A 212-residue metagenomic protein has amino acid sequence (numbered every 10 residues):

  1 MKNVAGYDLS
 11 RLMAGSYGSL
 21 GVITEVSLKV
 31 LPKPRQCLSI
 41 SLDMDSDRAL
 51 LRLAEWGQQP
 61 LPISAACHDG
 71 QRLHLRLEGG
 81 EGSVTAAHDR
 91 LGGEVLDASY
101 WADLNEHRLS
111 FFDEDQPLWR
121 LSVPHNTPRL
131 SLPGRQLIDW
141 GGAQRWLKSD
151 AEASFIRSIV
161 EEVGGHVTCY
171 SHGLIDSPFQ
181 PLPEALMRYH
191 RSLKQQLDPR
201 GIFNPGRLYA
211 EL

Functional and structural regions predicted by a protein language model:
M1, S41-D45, G79, P178-A185: Catalytic cores of large soluble enzymes that bind and process phosphate-bearing ligands
M1-P62, L73: FAD-binding subdomain of flavoenzyme oxidoreductases
V22-S27, W56-A65, L130-R135, E161-G165: Short amphipathic beta-strand starts and helix->beta connectors
R35-S39, G70-R72, Q116-L118, G142-Q144: Short, solvent-exposed beta-strand edge segments and adjacent coil->beta transition regions
D45-R48, L77-V84, P124-T127, S149-S154: Helix N-cap motif at beta-to-alpha junctions
A49-L53, V84-H88, F155-I159, Y189: Hydrophobic side chains in well-ordered alpha-helices
P60-P117: Oxyanion-binding "anion nests"
E94-L212: Conserved glycine-rich FAD pyrophosphate-binding loop
